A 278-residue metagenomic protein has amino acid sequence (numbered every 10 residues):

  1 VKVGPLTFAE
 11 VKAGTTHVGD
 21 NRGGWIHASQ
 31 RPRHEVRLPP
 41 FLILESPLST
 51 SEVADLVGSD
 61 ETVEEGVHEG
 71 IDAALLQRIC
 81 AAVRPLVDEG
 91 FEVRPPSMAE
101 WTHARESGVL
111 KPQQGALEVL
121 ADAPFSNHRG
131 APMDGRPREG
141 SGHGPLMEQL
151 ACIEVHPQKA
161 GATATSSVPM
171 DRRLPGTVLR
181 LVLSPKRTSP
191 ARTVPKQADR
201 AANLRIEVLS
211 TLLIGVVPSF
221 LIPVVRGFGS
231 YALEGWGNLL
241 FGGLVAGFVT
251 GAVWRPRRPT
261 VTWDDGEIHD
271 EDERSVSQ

Functional and structural regions predicted by a protein language model:
V1-E10: GGW-centered surface loops in extracellular recognition modules
G4, A28-L110, T250-S277: Short aromatic-cysteine micro-motif
F8, G108-K111, P169-R173: A general structural signal for short secondary-structure junctions and capping/turn motifs
E10, R94-S97, E118-V119: A structural signal for short, well-ordered beta-strand segments and their strand-loop junctions that often border
V11, T16-V18, I43, L76 (+2 more regions): Bulky hydrophobic/aromatic "packing anchor" residues in well-ordered structure
T16, L48-S49, E100-T102, P124-F125 (+1 more regions): Short, solvent-exposed loop/turn segments at secondary-structure junctions
H17-D20, G24-I26, E52, P190-A191: Short, solvent-exposed loop/turn elements at domain surfaces
Q30-H34, A116-G227, G235-L244, A252-Q278: Surface-exposed recognition segments
